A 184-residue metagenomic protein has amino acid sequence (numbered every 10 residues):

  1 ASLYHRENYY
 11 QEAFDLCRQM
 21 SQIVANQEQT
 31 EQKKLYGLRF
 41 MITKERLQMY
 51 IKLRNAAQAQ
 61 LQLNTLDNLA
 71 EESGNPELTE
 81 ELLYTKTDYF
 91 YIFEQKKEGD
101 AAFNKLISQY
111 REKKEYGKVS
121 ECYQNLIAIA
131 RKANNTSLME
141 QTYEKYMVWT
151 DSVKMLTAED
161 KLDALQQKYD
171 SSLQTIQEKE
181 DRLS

Functional and structural regions predicted by a protein language model:
Y9-V24, R54-T65, K96-K105: Helix-turn-helix repeat elements of alpha-solenoid scaffolds
F14, Q60, K97-D100, N104-S108 (+1 more regions): Hydrophobic positions within repeat-based interaction scaffolds
I23-L35, A70-G74, R111-K113: Flexible helix-coil transition and linker loops at the boundaries of alpha-helical arrays
L38, E45, L78, T85 (+1 more regions): "A position-specific structural signal for the A-helix of alpha-solenoid helical repeats
